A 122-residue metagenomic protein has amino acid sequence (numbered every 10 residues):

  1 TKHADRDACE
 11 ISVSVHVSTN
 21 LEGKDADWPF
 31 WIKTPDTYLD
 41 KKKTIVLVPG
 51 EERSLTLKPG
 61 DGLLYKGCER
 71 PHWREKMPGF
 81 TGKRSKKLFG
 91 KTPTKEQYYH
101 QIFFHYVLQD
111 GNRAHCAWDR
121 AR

Functional and structural regions predicted by a protein language model:
T1-E69, Q97-I102, Q109-R120: Catalytic core of non-heme Fe(II) oxygenases with the double-stranded beta-helix
T1-H3, R70-T94: Short beta-strand His + acidic residue motifs that chelate non-heme Fe in jelly-roll/DSBH and cupin folds
R74, F104-Y106: Short beta-strand element of the conserved SAM-dependent methyltransferase core
K87-L88, V107-Q109: Compositionally biased, intrinsically disordered linkers/stalks adjacent to structured regions
